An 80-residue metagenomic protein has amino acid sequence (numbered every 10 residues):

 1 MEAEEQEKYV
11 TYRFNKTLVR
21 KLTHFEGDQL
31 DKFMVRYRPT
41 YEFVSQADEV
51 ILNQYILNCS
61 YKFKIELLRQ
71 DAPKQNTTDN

Functional and structural regions predicted by a protein language model:
M1-N80: Short beta-strand and adjacent turn/loop elements
